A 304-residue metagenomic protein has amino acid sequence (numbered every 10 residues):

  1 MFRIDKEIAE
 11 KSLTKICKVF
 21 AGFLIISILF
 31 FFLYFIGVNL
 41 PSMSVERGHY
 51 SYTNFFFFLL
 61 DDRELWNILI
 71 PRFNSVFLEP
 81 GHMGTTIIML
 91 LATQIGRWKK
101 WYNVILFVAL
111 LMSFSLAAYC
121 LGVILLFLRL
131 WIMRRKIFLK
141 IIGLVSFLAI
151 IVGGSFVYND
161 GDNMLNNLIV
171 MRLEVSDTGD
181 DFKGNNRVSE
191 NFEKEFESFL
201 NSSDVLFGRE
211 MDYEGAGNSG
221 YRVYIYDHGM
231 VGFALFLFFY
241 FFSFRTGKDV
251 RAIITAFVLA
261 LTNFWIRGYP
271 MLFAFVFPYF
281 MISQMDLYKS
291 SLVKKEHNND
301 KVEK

Functional and structural regions predicted by a protein language model:
M1-L165, E190-S203, A216-K304: Hydrophobic transmembrane helix bundles of membrane-integrated enzymes that assemble and modify cell-envelope
N167, M171-R172: Arg/Gly-rich low-complexity intrinsically disordered repeat tracts
L173-G179: Short extracytoplasmic/periplasmic juxtamembrane "stem" segments immediately C-terminal to an N-terminal membrane anchor
V175, D204-V205: General secondary-structure edge motif
D181-R187: Extended recognition/assembly regions associated with phosphoester-bond processing machinery
